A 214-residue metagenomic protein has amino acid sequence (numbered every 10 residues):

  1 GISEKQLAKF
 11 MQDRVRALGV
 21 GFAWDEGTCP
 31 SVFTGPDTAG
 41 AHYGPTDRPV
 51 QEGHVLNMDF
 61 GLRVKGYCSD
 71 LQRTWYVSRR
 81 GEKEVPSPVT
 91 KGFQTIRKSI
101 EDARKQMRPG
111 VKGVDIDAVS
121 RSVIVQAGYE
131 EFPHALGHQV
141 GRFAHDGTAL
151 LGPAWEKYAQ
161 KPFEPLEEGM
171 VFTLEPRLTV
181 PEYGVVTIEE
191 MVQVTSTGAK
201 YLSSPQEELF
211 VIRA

Functional and structural regions predicted by a protein language model:
G1-A214: Active-site neighborhoods and metal-handling regions in enzymes and metal-associated proteins
